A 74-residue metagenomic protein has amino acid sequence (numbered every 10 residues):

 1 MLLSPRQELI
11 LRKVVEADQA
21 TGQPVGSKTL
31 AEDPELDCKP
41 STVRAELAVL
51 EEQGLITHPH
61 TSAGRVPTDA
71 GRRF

Functional and structural regions predicted by a protein language model:
M1, D18-Q19, V43-R44: Short hydrophobic/aromatic-rich motifs at helix boundaries and adjacent loops
M1-L2, G64: Replace "in large, NTP-powered and nucleic-acid-processing enzymes" with "in large, NTP-powered factors and other
L3, G22-Q23: Residue-level marker of regulatory loop/turn positions in helix-turn-helix DNA-binding domains and in histidine
L3, Q7-L11: Short, leucine-enriched amphipathic alpha-helices that occur as contiguous helical runs
L11-V14, A31: Generic N-terminal amphipathic, Lys/Arg-enriched alpha-helix
K13-A17, F74: Short amphipathic alpha-helical elements of helix-turn-helix/winged-helix folds
E16, A20, I56-T57: General structural signal for alpha-helix termini and helix-helix connectors
P24-F74: N-terminal helix-turn-helix
